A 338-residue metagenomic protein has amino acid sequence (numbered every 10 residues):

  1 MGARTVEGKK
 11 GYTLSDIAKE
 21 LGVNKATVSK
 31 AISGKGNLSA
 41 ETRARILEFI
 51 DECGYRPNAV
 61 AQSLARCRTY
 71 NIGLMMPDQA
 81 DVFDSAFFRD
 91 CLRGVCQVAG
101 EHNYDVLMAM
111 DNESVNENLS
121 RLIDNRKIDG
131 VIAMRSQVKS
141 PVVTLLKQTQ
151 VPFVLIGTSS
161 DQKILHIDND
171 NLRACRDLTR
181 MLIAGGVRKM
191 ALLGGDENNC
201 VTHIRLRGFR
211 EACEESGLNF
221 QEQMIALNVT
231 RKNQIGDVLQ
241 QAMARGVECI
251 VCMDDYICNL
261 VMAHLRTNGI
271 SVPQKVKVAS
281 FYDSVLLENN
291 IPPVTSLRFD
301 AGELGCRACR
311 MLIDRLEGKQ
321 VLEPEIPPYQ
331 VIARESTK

Functional and structural regions predicted by a protein language model:
M1-K9, N71-R180, V238-R245: Alpha-helical recognition/docking segments in bacterial nutrient-uptake and carbohydrate-utilization systems
M1-Y70, K338: N-terminal helix-turn-helix DNA-binding module of bacterial transcription factors
L64-D81, M181, K189-D196: Short beta-strand segments enriched in small/hydrophobic residues
A86-E101, A174-L178, C200-N219, L260 (+2 more regions): Short, solvent-exposed amphipathic alpha-helices that sit in or adjacent to ligand/effector-binding or catalytic
A99-M110, R210-K232: Short beta-strand elements in bilobed, periplasmic/extracellular small-molecule ligand-binding domains
I167-L192, R210, E214, R231-Q241 (+2 more regions): Hydrophobic alpha-helical segments within soluble ligand-binding/sensing domains
L178-L218, E323-K338: An alpha-beta-alpha
G236-K338: Flexible loop/turn connectors
